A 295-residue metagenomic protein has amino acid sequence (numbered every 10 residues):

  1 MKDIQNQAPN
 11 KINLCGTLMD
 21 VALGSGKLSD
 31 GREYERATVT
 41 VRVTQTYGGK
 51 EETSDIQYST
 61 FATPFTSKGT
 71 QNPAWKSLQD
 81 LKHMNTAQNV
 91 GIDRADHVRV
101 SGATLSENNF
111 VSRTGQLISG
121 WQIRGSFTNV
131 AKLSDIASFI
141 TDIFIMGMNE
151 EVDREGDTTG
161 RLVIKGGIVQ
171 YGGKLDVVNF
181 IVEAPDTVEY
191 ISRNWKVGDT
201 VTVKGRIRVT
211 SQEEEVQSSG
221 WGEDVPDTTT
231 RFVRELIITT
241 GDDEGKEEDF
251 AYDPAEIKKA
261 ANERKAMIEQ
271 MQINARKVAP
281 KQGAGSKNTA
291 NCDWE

Functional and structural regions predicted by a protein language model:
M1-E295: OB-fold and OB-like single-stranded nucleic-acid-recognition modules and their adjacent interaction interfaces
